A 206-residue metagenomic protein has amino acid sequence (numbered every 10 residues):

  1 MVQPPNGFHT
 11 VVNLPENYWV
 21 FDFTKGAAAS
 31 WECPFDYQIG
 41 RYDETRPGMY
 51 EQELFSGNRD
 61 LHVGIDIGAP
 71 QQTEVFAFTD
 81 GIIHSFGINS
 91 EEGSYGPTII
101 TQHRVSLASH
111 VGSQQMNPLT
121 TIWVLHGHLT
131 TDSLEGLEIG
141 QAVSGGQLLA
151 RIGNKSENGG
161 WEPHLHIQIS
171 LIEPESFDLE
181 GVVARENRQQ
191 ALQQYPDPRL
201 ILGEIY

Functional and structural regions predicted by a protein language model:
M1-H9, A108-S113, E135, Q141-E157 (+1 more regions): Acidic, glycine-rich catalytic/binding loops that coordinate metals and/or anionic ligands
M1-Q72, H110, P118, R188-Y206: Polar/charged, compositionally biased leader and regulatory segments
R59, V75, G93-Y95, W161-P163: Residue-level preference for beta-strand/loop junctions
H62, D66, H103, H126-H128 (+1 more regions): Histidine-centered active-site/metal-ligand motif
I65, H84-I88, G153-N154: Short secondary-structure capping micro-motifs at structural edges
I67, T73-I83, G146: Generic structural motif
G68-P70, L129-L137: Short alpha-helix capping/helix-loop boundary micro-motifs
A77-V111, Q115-S133: Zn2+-dependent peptidoglycan hydrolase active-site motif and core
